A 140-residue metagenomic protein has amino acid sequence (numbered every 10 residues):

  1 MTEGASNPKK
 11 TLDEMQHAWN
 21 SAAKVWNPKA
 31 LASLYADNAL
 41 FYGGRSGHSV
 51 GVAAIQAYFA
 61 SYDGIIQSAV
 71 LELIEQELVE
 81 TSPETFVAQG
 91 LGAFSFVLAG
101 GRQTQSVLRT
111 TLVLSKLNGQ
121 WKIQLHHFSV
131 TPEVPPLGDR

Functional and structural regions predicted by a protein language model:
M1-K10, D139-R140: Basic/polar N-terminal segments that are highly enriched at the extreme N-terminus, encompassing both cleavable
T2-E3, A93, K116-N118: Short S/T/G/P-rich N-terminal loop/turn motif that feeds into the first structured element of a domain
K9-H17, P28-E84, L91, T104-S106: A solvent-exposed, acidic/Ser-Thr-rich amphipathic alpha-helical stretch
L78-V87, L114-K122: A short, structured loop/turn motif at beta-sheet edges
S95-V97, P132-E133: Sequence/structural signature of outer-membrane beta-barrel proteins
G100-G101: Outer-membrane beta-barrel domain signature
V107-L137: Short beta-strand edge/turn micro-motifs at domain boundaries
